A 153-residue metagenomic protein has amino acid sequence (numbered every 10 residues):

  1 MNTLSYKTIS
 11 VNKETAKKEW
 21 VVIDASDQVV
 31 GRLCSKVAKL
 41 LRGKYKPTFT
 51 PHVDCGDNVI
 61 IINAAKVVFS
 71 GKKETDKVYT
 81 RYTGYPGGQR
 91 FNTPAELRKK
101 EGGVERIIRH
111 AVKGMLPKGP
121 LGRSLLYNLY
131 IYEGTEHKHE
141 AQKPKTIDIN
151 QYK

Functional and structural regions predicted by a protein language model:
M1-H110, P120, K143-K153: Ribosome large-subunit tunnel/peptidyl-transferase-proximal elements
I108-R109, K113, L126: Hydrophobic, well-ordered secondary-structure segments
G122-Y132: C-terminal structural segments of small proteins and small subunits
I131-E140: Short, highly charged C-terminal tails/helix-capping segments
